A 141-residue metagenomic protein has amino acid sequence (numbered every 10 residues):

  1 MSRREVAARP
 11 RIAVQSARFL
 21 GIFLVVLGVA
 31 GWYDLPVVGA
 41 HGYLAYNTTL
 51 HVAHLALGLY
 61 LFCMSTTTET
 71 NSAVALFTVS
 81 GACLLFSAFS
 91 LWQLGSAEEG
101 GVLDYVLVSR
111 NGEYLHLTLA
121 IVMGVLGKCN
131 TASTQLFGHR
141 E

Functional and structural regions predicted by a protein language model:
S2-E141: Membrane-interface extramembranous regions
